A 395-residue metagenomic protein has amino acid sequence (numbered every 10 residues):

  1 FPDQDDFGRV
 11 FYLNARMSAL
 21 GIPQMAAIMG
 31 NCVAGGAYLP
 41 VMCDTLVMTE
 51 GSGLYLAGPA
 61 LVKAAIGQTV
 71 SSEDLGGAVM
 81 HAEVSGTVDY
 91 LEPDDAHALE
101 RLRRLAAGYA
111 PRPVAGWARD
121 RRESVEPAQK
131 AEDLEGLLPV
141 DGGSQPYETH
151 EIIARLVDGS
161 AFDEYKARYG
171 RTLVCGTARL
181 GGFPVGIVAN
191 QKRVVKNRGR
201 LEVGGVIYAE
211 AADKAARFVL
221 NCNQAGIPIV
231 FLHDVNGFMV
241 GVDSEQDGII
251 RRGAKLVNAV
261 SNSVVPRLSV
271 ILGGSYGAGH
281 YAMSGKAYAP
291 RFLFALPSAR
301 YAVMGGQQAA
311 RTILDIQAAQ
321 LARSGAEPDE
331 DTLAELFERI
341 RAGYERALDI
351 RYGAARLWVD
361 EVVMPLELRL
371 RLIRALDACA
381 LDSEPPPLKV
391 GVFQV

Functional and structural regions predicted by a protein language model:
F1-V395: Ligand-binding clefts of soluble mixed alpha/beta catalytic domains
